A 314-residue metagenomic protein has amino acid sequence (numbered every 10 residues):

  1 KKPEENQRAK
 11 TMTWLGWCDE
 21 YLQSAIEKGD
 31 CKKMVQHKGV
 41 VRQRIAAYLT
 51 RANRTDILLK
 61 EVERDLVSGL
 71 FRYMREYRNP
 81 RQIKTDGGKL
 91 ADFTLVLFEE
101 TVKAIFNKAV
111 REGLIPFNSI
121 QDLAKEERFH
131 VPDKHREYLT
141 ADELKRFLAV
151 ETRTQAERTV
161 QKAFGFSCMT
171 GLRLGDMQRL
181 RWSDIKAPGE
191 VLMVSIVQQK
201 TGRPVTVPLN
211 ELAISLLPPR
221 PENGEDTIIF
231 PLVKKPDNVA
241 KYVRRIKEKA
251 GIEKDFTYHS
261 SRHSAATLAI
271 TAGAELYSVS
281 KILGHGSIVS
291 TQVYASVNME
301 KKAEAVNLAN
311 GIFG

Functional and structural regions predicted by a protein language model:
K2-P3, D19-K33, R42-H135, R146-R153 (+1 more regions): N-terminal core-binding DNA-recognition domain of tyrosine recombinases/integrases
V62, L97, T159-Q161, P236 (+1 more regions): Short basic/aromatic active-site micro-motif
K103-N107, Q161-G175, T267-L268: Short pre-functional
D122-K125, E143, T170, R179-P218: Conserved tyrosine-mediated DNA breakage-rejoining catalytic core shared by Y-recombinases
D133, Q199-P218, G224-R245: C-terminal catalytic core of Y-nucleophile DNA break-rejoin enzymes
Y138, Q198-G202, L212, L283-L308: Catalytic-site neighborhood detector that most strongly recognizes the C-terminal catalytic loop/helix of tyrosine
F147-V150, V205-P208, S215, P219 (+1 more regions): DNA/chromatin major-groove-contacting recognition/catalytic segments
D184-V191, E253, A274-V293: Short, polar N-cap/turn motifs at the start of nucleic acid-interacting alpha helices
